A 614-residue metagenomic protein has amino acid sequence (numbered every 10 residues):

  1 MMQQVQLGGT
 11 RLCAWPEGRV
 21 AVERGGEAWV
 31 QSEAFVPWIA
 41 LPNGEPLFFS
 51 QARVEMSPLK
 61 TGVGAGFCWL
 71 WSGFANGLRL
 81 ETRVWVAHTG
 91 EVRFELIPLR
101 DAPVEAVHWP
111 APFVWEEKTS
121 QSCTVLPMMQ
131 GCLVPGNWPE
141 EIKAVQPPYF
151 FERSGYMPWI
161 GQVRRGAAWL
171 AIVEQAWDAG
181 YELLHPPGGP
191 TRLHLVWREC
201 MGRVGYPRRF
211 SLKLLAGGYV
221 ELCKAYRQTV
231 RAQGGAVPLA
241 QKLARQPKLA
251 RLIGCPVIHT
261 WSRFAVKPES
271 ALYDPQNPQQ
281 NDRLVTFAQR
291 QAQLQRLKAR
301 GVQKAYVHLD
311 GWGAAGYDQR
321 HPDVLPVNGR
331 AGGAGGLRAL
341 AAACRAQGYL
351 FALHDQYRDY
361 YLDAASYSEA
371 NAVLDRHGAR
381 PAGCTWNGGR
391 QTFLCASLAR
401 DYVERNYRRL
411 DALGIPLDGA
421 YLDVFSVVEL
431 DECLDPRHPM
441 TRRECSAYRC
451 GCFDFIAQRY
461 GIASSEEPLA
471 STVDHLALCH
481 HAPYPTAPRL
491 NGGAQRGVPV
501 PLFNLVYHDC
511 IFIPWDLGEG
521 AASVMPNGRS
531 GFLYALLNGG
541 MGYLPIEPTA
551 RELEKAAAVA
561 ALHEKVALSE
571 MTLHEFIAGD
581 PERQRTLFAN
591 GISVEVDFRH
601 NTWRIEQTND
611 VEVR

Functional and structural regions predicted by a protein language model:
M1-L7, A40-R53, G64-G66, A382-T385 (+1 more regions): Generic detector of solvent-exposed, compositionally biased contiguous segments
Q3-V307, G311-W312, Q319, G329-A331 (+3 more regions): Carbohydrate-recognition beta-sandwich/jelly-roll modules in extracellular/periplasmic carbohydrate-active proteins
A14-G25, H194, C200-L222, A265 (+5 more regions): Active-site-proximal substrate-binding groove within the catalytic cores of carbohydrate-active enzymes
A40-P42, S50, T124, G136 (+4 more regions): Short, surface-exposed, polar/charged, turn-prone segments marking secondary-structure boundaries
V86-E91, F113-E116, T191, P326-N328 (+3 more regions): Short, low-complexity, polar/charged sequence segments that are solvent-exposed and flexible
A102, F113-W115, G313, Y357-D359 (+3 more regions): Short loop/turn segments at secondary-structure transitions that flank enzyme active sites
L249-E404, A412-G419, S426-H438: Aromatic-lined carbohydrate-binding/catalytic grooves of carbohydrate-active enzymes
